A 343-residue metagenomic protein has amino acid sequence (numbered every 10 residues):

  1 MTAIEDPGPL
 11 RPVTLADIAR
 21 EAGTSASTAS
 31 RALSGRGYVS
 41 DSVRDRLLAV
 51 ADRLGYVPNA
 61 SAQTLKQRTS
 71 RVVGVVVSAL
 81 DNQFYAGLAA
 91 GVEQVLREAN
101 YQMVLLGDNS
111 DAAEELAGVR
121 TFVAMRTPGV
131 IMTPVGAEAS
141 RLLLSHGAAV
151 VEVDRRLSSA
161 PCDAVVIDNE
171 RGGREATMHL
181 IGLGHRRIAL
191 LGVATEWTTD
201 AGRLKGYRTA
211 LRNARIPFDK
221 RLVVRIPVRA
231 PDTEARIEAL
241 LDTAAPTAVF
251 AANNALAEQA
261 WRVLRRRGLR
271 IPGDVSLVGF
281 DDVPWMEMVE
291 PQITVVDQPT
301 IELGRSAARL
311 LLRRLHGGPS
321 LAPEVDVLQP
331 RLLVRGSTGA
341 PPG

Functional and structural regions predicted by a protein language model:
M1-L10, R71-M178, G182, L240-L241: Alpha-helical recognition/docking segments in bacterial nutrient-uptake and carbohydrate-utilization systems
M1-R71, P342: N-terminal helix-turn-helix DNA-binding module of bacterial transcription factors
G8, E238-G343: Flexible loop/turn connectors
E21, A26-R31, L65-D81, H179 (+1 more regions): Short beta-strand segments enriched in small/hydrophobic residues
A60, S78-G87, L105-E114, R155 (+6 more regions): Hinge/beta->alpha junction and helix N-cap segments in small-molecule ligand-binding domains
F122-P134, A189-L191, A244-N253, S276-V278: Periplasmic-binding protein-like
R186-R187, F218-L222, R270-S276: Short acidic capping loops at alpha-helix termini that bridge into adjacent secondary structure
